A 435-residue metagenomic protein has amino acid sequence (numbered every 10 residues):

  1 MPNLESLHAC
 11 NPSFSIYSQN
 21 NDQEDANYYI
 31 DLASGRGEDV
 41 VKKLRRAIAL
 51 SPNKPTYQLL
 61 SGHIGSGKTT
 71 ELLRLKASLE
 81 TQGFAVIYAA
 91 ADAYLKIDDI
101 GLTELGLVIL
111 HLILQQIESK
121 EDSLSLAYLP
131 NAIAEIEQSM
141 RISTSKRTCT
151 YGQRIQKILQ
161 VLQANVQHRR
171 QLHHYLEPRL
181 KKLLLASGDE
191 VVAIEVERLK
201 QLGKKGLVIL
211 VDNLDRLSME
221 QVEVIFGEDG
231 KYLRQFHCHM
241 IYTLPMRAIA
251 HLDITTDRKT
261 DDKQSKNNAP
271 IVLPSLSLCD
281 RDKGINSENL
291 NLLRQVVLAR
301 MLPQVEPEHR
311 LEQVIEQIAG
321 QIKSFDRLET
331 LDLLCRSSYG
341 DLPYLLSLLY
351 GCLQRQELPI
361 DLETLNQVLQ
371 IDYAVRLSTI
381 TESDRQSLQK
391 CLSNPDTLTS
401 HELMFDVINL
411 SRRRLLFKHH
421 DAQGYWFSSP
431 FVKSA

Functional and structural regions predicted by a protein language model:
M1-G83: Walker A/P-loop-proximal flanking segment of P-loop NTPase domains
M1-N20, Q304-V305, H309-Q317, R413-A435: Charge-biased C-terminal accessory regions appended to nucleic-acid-, cytoskeletal NTPase
P2, I360-A435: C-terminal leucine-rich, beta-strand-based interaction scaffolds used for sensing/assembly
T56-Y57, G62-K204: P-loop NTPase nucleotide-binding core
E71-L73, D98-L102, S218-V224, H251-D257 (+1 more regions): A short acidic (Asp/Glu
V86-A93, V272-P274, E363-N366: Conserved beta-strand -> loop -> alpha-helix junction used to position metal-binding or nucleic-acid-contacting
Q171, Y175-P178, K182-R327: The catalytic "switch" region of P-loop NTPases
R310-R376: Amphipathic alpha-helical "lid/sensor" segments that cap RecA-like P-loop NTPase cores
